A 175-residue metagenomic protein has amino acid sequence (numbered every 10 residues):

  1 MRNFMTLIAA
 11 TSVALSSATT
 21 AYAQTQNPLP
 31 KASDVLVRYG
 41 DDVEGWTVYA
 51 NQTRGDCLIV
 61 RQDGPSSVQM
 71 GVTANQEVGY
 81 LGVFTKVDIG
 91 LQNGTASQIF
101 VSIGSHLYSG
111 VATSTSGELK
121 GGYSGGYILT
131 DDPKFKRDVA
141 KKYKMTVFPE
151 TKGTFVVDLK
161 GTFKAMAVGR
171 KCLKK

Functional and structural regions predicted by a protein language model:
M1-I8: Bacterial N-terminal signal peptides that target proteins for export
A9-T11, N93: Generic detector of short alpha-helix boundary/capping microenvironments and adjacent low-complexity segments
V13-Y22: C-terminal segment of classical bacterial N-terminal signal peptides
Y22-K175: A generic "folded-domain core" signal
